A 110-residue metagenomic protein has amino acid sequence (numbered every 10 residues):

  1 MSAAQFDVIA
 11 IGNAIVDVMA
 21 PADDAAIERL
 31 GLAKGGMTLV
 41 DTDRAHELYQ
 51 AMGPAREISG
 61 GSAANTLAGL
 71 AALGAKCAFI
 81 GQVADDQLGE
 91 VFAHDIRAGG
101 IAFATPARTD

Functional and structural regions predicted by a protein language model:
M1-I80, Q87-V91, A98: Glycine-rich phosphate/adenosyl-contacting loop at the front of the ribokinase-like
I80-Q82, P106: Structural motif
A84-D85, D110: Conserved beta-strand edge residues that scaffold enzyme active sites
D95-D110: A glycine-rich helix N-cap at a beta->alpha junction
